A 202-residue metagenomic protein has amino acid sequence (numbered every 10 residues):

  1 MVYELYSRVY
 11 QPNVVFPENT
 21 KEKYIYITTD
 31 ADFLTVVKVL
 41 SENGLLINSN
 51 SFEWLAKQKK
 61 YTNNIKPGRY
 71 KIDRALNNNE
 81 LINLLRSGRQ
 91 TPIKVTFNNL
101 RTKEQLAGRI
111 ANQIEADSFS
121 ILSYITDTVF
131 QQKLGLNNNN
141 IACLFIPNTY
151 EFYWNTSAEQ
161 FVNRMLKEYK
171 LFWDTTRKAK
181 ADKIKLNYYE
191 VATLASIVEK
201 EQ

Functional and structural regions predicted by a protein language model:
M1-Q202: Conserved catalytic or metal-liganding residues and their short signature motifs at active sites of enzymes
